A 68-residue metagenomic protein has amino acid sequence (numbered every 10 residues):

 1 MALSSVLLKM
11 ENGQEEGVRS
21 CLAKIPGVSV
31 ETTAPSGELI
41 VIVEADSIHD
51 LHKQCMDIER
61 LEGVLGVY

Functional and structural regions predicted by a protein language model:
M1-M10: Short glycine-/aliphatic-rich beta-strand segments at the starts of folded cytosolic domains
A2, G17-A23: Short acidic/polar alpha-helix capping motifs at helix-coil junctions
S5, I40-I42, Y68: Short glycine-rich or small-residue beta-strand-to-loop segments that form or flank ligand, phosphate, metal/Fe-S
K9-N12, A45: Conserved residues at beta->alpha junctions
G13-R19, I48-K53: Short, conserved charged micro-motifs
K24-A34: Short, flexible N-terminal segments of the mature chain
V28, I58-Y68: Short acidic amphipathic segments
T33-R60: Short, intrinsically disordered low-complexity segments
